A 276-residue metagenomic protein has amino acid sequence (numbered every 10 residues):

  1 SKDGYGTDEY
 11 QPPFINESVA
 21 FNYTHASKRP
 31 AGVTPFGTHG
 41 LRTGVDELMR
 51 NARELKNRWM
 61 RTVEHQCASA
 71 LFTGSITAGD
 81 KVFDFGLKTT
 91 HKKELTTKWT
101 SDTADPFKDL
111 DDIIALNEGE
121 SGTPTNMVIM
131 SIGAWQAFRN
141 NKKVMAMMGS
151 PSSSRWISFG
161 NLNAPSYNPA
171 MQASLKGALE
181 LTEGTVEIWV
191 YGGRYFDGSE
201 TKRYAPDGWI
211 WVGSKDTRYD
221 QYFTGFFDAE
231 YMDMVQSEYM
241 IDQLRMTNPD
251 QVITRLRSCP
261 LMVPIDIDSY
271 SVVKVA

Functional and structural regions predicted by a protein language model:
S1-P35: Assembly/oligomerization interface modules of large self-assembling protein complexes
R29-L48: Active-site-proximal, glycine-rich beta->alpha crossover segments in alpha/beta enzymes that shape flexible
K56-E64: Sec-exported extracytoplasmic/periplasmic mature domains
E64-K81: Short, glycine/acidic-rich hinge or "gate" loops at secondary-structure transitions that mediate conformational
V82-G160, Y167: Extended, solvent-exposed, turn-rich assembly/linker loops in the middle of proteins
M145-A276: Sequence/fold signature of self-assembling virion shell proteins
